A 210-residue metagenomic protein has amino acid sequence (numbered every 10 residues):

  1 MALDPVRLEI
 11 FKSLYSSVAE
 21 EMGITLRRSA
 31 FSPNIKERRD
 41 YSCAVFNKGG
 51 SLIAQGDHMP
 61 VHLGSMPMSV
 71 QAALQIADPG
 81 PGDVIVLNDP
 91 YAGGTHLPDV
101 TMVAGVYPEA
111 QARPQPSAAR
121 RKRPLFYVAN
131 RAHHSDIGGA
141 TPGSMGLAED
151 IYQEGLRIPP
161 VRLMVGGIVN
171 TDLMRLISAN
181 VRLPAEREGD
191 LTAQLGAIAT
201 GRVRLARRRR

Functional and structural regions predicted by a protein language model:
A2-I10, R157-R210: N-terminal leader/propeptide and maturation segments of large enzyme subunits in energy/redox metabolism and hydrolases
L14-R38, L74-Q75, V86-T95: Short, basic/aromatic recognition patches
E37-D40, V100: Short, small/polar residue-rich loop motifs at catalytic or cofactor-binding pockets
K48-Q55, P67-D89: Regulatory sensory and allosteric helical modules in signal-transduction proteins and certain transcription factors
V61-A73, S135-S144: A short, polar/charged loop-to-alpha-helix boundary motif
D99-E109, A129: A short, hydrophobic, proline-anchored segment that marks a local hinge/packing element in signaling and regulatory
A110-R121: Short, basic, low-complexity termini and linkers enriched in Ser/Thr/Gly/Pro that act as targeting/leader peptides
R123-N180: Gly/Pro-rich active-site capping loops and adjacent beta-alpha segments that organize cofactor/substrate pockets
